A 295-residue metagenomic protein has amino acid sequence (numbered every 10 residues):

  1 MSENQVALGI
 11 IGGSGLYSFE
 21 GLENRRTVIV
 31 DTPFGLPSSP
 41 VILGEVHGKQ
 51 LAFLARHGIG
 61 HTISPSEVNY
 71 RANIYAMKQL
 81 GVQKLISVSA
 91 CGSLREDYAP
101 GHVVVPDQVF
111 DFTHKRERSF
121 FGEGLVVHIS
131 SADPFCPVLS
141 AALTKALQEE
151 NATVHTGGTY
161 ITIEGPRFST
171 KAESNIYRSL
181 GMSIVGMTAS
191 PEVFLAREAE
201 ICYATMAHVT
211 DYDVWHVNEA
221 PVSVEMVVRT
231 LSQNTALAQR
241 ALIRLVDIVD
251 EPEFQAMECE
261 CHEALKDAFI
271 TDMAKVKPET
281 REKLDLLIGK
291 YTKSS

Functional and structural regions predicted by a protein language model:
M1-A132, G289-S295: Metabolite-binding pocket within alpha/beta catalytic cores that recognizes anionic/polar moieties
K78-G81, R178, R197: Non-catalytic positions within long, well-ordered alpha-helices that form the structural scaffold/packing of enzyme
Q83-K84, S183, C202: Short acidic/polar active-site loop segments enriched in Thr and Asp
V138, A142-T153, R240-I248: Generic non-transmembrane alpha-helical segments
A146-S183, I270: Active-site/ligand-binding-proximal alpha/beta "capping" segment
M187-E225: Zn-dependent metallopeptidase/amidohydrolase metal-coordination segment
V214-H262: His/Asp/Glu-rich mid-to-C-terminal helical/loop segments that flank catalytic regions of hydrolases
E263-S295: Acidic, Ser/Thr-rich low-complexity intrinsically disordered segments
